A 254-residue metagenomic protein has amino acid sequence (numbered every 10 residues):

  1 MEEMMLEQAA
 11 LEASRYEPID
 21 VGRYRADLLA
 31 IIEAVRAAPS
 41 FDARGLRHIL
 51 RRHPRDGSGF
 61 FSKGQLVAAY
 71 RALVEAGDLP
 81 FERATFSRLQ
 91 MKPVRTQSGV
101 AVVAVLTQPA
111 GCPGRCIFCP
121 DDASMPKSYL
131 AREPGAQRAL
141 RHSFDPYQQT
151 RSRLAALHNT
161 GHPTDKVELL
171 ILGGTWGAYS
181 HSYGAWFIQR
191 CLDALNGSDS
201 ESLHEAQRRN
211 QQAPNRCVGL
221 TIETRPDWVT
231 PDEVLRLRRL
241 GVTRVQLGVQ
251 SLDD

Functional and structural regions predicted by a protein language model:
M1-Q149, R153-D199: Flexible, acidic/Gly-rich N-terminal and inter-domain linker regions that tether and position cofactor-handling modules
A155-D254: Conserved SAM/AdoMet-binding glycine-rich loop
